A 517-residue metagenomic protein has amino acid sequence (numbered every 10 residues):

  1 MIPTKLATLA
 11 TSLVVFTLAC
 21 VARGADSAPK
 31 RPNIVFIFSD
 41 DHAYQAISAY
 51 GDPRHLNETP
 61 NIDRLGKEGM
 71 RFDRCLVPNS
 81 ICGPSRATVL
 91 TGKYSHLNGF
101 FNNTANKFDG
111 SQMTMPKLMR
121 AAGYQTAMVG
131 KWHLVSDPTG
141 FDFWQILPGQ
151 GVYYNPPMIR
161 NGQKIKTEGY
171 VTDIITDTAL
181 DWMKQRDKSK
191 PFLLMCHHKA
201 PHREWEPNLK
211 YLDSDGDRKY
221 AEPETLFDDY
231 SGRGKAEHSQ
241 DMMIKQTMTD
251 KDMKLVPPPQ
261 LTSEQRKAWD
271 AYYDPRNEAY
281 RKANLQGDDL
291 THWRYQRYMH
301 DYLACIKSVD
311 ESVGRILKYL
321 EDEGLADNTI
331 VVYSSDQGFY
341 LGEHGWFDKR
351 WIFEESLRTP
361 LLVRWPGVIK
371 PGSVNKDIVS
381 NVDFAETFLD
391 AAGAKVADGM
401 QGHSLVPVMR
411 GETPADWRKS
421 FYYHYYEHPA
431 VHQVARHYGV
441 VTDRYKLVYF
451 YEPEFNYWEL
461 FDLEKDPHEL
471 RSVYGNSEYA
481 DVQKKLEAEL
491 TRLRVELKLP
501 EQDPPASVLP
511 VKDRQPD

Functional and structural regions predicted by a protein language model:
I2-P3, A7-W458, P467-A488, R492-V495 (+1 more regions): Formylglycine-dependent sulfatase
F461: Short, well-ordered alpha-helical segments that carry or flank key catalytic/ligand-binding motifs at enzyme/regulatory
E464: Residues forming the ATP-binding cleft of Hanks-type serine/threonine protein kinase domains
